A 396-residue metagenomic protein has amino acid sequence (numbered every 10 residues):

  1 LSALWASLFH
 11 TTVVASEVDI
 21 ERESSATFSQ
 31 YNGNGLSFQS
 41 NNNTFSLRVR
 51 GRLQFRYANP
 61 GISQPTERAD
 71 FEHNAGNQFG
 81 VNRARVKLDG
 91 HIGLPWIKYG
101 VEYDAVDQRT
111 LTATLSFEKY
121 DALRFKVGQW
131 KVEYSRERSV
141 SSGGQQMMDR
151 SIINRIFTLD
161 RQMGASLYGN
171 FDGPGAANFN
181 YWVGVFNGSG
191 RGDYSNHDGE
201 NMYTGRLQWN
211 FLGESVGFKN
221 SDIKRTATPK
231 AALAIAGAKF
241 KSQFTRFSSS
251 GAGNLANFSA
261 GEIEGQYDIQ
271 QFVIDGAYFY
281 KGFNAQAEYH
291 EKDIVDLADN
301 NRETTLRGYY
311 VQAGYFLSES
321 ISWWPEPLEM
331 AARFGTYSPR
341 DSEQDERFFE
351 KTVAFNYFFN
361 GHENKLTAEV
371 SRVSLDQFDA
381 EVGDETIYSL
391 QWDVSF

Functional and structural regions predicted by a protein language model:
L1-E21: Cleavable N-terminal export/targeting peptides
S2, S29-Y31, E72-N74: Preference for short coil/turn "hinge" residues that link or interrupt alpha-helices
L4-A6, P95, S322-W323, Q391: Residues in intrinsically disordered, low-complexity segments of regulatory proteins
E17-F28, I62, Q129, A227-F396: Outer-membrane beta-barrel pore domains
N34-R191, S195-E214, K219-S221, R225-A232 (+6 more regions): Outer membrane beta-barrel
